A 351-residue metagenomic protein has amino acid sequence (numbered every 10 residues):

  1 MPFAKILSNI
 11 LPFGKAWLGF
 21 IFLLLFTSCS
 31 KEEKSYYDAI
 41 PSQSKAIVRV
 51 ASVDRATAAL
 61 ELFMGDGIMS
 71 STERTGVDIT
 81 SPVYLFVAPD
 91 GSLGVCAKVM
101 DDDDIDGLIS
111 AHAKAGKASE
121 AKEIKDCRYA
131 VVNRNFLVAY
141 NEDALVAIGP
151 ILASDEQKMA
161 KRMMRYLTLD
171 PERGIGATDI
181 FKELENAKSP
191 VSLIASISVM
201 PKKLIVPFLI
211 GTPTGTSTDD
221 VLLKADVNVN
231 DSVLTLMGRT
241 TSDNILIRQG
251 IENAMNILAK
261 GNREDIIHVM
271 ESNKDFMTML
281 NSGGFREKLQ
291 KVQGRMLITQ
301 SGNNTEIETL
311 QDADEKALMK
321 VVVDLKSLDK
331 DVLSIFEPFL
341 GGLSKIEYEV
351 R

Functional and structural regions predicted by a protein language model:
P2-L18: Bacterial N-terminal signal peptides that target proteins for export
L25-S28: C-terminal motif of bacterial Sec signal peptides marking the signal peptidase cleavage site
S30-R351: Signature of soluble extracytoplasmic/periplasmic domains of secreted precursors and cell-surface proteins
